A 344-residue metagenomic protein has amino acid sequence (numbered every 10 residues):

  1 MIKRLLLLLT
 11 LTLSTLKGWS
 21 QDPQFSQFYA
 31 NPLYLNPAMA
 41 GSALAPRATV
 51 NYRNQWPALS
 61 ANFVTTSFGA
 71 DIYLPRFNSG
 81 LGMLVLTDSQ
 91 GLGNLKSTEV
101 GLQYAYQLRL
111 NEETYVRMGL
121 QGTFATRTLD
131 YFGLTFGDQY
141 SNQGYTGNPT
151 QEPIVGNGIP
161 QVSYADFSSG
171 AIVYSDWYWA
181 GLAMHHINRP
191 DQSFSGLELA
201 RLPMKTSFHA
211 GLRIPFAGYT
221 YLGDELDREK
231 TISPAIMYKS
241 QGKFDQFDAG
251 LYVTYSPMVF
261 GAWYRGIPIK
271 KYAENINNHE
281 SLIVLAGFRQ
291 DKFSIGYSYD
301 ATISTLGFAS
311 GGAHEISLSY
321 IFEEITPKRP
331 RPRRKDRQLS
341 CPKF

Functional and structural regions predicted by a protein language model:
M1-I2, T15, Y34, T326: Generic N-terminal leader/processing signal
M1-R4, L110-E112: Positively charged n-region of N-terminal signal peptides that target proteins for export
I2-L6, D22-Q24: Short, basic/polar N-terminal leader/transit segment immediately after the initiator methionine
R4-S14: Sec-dependent N-terminal signal peptides
L16-S20: Sec/Tat signal peptide C-region and signal peptidase I cleavage site
Q21-F344: Subset of outer-membrane beta-barrel
